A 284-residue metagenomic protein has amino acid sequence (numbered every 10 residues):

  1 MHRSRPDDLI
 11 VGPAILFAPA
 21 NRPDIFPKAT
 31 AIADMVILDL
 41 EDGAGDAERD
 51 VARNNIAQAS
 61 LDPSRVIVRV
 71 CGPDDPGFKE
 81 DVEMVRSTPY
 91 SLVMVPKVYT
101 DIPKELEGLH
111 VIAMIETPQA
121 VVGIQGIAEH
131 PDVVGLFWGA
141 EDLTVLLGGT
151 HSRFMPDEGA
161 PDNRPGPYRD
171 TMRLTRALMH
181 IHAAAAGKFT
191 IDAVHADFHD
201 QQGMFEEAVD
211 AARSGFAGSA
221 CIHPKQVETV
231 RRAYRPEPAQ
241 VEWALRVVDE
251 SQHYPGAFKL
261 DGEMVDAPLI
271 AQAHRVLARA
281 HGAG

Functional and structural regions predicted by a protein language model:
M1-G284: Expand to "…catalyze enediolate/carbanion chemistry for C-C bond making/breaking, isomerization, decarboxylation
